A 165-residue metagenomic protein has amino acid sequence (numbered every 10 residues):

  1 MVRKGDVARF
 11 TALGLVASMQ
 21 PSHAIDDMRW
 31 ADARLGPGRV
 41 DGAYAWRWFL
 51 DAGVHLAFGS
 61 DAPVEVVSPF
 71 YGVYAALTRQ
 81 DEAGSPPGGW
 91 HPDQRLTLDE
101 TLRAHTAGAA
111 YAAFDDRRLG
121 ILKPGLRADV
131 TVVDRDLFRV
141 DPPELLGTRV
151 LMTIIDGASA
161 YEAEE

Functional and structural regions predicted by a protein language model:
K4-F138, P143, T148, M152-D156: His/Asp/Glu-enriched, well-ordered alpha-helical/loop segment that forms or immediately abuts the divalent-metal
